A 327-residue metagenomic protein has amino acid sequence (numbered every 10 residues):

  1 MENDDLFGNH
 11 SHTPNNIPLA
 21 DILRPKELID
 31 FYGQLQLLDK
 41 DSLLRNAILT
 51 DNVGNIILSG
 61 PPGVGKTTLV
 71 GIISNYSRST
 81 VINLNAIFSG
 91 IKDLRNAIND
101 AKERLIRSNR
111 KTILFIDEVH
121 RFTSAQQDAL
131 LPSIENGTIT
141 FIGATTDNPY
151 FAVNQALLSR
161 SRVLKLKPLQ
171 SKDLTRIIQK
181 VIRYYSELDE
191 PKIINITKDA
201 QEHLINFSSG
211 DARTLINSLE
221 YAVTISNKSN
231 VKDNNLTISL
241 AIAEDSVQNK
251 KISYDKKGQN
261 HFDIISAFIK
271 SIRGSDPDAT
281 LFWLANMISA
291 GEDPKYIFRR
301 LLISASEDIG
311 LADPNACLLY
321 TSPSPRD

Functional and structural regions predicted by a protein language model:
F7, I48-L49, V53-I82: Walker A/P-loop
N16-N55: Pre-Walker A (pre-P-loop) alpha-helix and adjacent loop at the N terminus of AAA/AAA+ ATPase modules, a conserved
L84-R110: Short glycine-rich substrate-engagement loop in P-loop NTPases that contacts/grips substrate
V163-L174: Conserved AAA+ ATPase "SRH/arginine-finger" region at the nucleotide-binding site
D199-R213, I269-K270: A short helix-loop-helix "switch/interaction" segment in the helical subdomain of ASCE P-loop NTPases
I205-N206, R213-N227, A285-N286: C-terminal helical "lid" of AAA+/P-loop NTPase domains
S226-N249, K295-R299: Conserved C-terminal helix/linker of AAA+ ATPases
Y320-D327: Conserved small/polar residues in nucleotide/adenosyl-binding loops
